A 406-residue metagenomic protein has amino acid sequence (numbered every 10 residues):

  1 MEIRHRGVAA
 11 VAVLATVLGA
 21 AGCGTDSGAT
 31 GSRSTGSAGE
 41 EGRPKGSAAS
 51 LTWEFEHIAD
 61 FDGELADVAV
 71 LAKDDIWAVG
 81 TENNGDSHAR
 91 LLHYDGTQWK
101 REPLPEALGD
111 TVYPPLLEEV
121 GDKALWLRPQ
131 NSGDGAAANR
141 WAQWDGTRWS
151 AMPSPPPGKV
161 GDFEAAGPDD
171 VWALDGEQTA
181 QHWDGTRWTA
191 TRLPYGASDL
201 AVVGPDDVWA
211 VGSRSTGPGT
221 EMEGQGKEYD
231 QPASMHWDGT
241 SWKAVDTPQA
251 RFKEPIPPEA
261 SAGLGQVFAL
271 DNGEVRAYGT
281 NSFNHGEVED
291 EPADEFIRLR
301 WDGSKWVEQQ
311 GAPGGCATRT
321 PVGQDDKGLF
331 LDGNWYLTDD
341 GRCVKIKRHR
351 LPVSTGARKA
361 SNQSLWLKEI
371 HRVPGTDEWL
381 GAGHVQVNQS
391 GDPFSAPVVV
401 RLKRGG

Functional and structural regions predicted by a protein language model:
M1-G36: Secretory targeting and sorting signals
G24-G406: Residue-level hotspots at or immediately adjacent to binding/recognition sites across diverse folds
